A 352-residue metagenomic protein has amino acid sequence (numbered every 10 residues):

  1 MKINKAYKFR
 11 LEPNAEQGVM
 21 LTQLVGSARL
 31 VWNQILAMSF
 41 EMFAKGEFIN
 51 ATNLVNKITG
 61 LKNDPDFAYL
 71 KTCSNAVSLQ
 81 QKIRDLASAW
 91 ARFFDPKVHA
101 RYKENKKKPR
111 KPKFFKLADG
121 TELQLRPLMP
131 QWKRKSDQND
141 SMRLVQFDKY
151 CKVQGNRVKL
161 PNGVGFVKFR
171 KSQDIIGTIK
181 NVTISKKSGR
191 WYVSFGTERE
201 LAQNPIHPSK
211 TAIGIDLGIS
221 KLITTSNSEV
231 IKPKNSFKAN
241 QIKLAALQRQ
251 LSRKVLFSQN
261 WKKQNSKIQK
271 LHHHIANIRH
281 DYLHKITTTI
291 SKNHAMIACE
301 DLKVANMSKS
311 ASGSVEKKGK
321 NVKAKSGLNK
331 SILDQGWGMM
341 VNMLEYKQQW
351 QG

Functional and structural regions predicted by a protein language model:
M1-L79: Gly/serine-rich nucleotide phosphate-binding loop at the start of the catalytic core of nucleotide/ADP-ribose-handling
K5, V19, I175-K180, K186-G352: Positively charged, helix-rich recognition surfaces that bind polyanionic ligands
Y7-L11, G165-F169, I231-P233: Generic detection of short hydrophobic beta-strand segments and adjacent strand-loop junctions
V31-F40, K82-W90, F94, L344-Y346: Short, Φ-rich (hydrophobic/aromatic) sequence segments
A37, K97-K107, R126-W132, L256-S266 (+2 more regions): Short coil/turn segments at secondary-structure boundaries
F40-A44, F94-Y102, A295, Q348-G352: Surface-exposed helix-capping loop/turn segments at secondary-structure junctions
T52-S185, G313, A324, K330 (+1 more regions): Acidic carboxylate diad motif detector
